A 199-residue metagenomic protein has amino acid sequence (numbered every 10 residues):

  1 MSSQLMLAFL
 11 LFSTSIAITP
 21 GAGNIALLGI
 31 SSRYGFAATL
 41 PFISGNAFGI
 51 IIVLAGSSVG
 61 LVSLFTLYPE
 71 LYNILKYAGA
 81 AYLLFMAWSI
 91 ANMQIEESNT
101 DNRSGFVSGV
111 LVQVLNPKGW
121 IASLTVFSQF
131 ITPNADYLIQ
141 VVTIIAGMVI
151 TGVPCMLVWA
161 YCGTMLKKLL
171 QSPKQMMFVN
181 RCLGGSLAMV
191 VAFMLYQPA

Functional and structural regions predicted by a protein language model:
S3-E70, A122-I144: Juxtamembrane transmembrane-helix termini in multi-pass membrane transport proteins
L7, L11, L40-G45, E70-A80 (+5 more regions): Internal alpha-helical transmembrane segments of multi-pass membrane proteins, especially GPCRs
T14, I18, I51-I52, W88 (+3 more regions): Hydrophobic/aromatic residues within the transmembrane alpha-helices of Major Facilitator Superfamily
L54-S58, L115-F127, S186-A199: Hydrophobic alpha-helical transmembrane segments in multi-pass integral membrane proteins
T66-I95, C155, W159-C162, K167-A199: Selective transmembrane alpha-helices of multi-pass membrane proteins
N92-G105: Flexible cytoplasmic inter-helical loops of multi-pass small-molecule transporters
